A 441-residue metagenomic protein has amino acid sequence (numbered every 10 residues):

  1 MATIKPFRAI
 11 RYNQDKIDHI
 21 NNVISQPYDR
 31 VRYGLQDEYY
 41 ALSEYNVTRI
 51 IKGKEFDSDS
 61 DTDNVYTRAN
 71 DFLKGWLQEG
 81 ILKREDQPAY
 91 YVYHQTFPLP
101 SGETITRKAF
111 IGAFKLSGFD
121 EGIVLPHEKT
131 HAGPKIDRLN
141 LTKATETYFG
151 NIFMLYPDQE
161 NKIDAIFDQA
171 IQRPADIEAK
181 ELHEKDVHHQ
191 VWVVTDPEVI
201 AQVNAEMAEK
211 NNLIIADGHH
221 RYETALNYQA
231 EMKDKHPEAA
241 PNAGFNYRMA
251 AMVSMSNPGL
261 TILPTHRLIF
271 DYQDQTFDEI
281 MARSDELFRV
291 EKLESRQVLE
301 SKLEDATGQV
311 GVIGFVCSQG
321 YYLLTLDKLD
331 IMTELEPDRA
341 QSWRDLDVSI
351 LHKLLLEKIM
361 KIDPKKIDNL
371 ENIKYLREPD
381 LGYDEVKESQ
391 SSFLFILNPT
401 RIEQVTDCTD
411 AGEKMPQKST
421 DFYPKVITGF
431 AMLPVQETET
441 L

Functional and structural regions predicted by a protein language model:
M1-L441: Surface-exposed, charge/polar-rich loops and edge strands
